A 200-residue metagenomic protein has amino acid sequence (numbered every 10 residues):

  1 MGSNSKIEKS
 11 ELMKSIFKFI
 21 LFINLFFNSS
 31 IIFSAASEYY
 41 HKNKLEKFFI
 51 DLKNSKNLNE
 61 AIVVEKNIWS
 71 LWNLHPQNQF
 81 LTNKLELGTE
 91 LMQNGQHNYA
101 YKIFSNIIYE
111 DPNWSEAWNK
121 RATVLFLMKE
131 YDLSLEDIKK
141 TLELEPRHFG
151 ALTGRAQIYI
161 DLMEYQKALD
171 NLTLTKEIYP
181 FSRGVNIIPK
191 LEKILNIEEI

Functional and structural regions predicted by a protein language model:
I32-T82: N-terminal leader/linker segments that initiate helical-solenoid repeat arrays
F48-L52, G88, A122, A156: Conserved small-residue packing positions in alpha-helical repeats and bundles
L74, L169-I200: Terminal, low-structured helical/coil segments at or just beyond the last alpha-helical repeat
Q77-L144: Alpha-helical adaptor scaffolds
E86, K120, G154, I187-I188: Canonical tetratricopeptide repeat
Q93, L127, D161-L162, I194-I197: Register position in tetratricopeptide repeats
W114, H148, Y165, F181-S182: Residue-level recognition of tetratricopeptide repeat
A117, A151, G184-V185: TPR alpha-solenoid repeat register
